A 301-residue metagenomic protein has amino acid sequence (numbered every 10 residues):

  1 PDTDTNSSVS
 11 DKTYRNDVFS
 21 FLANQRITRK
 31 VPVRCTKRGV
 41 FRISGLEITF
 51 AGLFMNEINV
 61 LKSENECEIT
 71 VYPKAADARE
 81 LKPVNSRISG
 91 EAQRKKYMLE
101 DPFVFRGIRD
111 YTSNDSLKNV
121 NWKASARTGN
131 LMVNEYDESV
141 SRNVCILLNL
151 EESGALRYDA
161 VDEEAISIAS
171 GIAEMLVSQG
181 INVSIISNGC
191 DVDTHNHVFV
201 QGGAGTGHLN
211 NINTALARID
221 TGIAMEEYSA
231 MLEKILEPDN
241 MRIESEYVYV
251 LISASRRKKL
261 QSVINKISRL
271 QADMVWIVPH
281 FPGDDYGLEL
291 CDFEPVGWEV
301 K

Functional and structural regions predicted by a protein language model:
P1-H195: An amphipathic, basic-hydrophobic helix/alpha-beta surface used to engage anionic, phosphate-rich ligands or surfaces
K82, D110-S113, L117-K301: Exposed, interaction-prone extracellular/peripheral surfaces
